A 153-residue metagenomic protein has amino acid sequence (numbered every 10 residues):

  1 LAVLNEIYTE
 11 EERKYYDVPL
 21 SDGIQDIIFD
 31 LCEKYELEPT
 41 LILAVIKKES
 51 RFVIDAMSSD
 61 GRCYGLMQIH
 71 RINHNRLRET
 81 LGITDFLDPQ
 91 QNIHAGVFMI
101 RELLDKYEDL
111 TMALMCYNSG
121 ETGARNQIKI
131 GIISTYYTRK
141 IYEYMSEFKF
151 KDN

Functional and structural regions predicted by a protein language model:
V3-N153: Catalytic glycan-binding domains that act on GlcNAc-containing polysaccharides
